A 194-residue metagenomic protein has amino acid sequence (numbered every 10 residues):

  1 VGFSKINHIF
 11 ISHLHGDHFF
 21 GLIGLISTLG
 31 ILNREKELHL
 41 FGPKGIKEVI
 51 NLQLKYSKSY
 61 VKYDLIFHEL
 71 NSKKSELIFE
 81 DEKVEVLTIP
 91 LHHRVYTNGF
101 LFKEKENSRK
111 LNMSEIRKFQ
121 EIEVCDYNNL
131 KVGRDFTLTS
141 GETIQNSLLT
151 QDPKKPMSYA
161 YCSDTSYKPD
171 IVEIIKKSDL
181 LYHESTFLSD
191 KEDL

Functional and structural regions predicted by a protein language model:
V1-F41, E69-N71: Active-site metal-binding motif and surrounding structural segment of the metallo-beta-lactamase
L22-L25, I50-Q53, I171: Hydrophobic packing residues within well-ordered alpha-helices of enzyme cores
I31-E35, S59, I174-K177: Short, conserved loop/helix-junction motifs that constitute active-site signature segments in enzyme catalytic cores
E37-G45, Y182-H183: Short internal beta-strands
H39, D64-I66, E85: Conserved beta-strand segments of alpha/beta enzyme cores
I46-I50, D190-E192: Short, charged/polar "capping" segments at the starts of alpha-helices and the immediately preceding loops
K58-L70: A glycine-rich helix N-cap at a beta->alpha junction
N71-L194: Metal-dependent phosphodiesterase/nuclease catalytic metal-binding core
